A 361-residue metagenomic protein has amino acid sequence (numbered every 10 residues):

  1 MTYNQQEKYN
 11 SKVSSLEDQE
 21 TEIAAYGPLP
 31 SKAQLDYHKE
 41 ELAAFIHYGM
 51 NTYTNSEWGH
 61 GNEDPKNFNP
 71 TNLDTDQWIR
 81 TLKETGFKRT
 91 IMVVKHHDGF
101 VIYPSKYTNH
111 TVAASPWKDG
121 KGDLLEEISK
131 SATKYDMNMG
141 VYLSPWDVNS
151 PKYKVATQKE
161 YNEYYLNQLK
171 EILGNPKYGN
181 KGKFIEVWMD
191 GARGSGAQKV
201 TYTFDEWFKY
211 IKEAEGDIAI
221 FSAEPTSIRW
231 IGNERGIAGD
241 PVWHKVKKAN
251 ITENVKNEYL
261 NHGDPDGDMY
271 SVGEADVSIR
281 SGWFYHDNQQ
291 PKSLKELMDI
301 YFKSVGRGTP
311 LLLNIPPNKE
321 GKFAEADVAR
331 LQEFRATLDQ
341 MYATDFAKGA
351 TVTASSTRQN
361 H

Functional and structural regions predicted by a protein language model:
T2-H361: Mature catalytic domains of secreted/periplasmic carbohydrate-active enzymes
